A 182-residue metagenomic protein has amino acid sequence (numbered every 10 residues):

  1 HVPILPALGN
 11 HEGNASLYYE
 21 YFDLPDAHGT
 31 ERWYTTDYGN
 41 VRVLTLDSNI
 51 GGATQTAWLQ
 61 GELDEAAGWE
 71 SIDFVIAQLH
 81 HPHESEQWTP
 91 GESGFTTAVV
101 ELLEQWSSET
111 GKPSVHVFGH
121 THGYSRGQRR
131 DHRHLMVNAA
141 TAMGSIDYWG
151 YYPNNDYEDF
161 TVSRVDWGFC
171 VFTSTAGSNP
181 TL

Functional and structural regions predicted by a protein language model:
H1-W69, P90, G94-V115, G123-F172: Extended active-site neighborhood of metal-dependent phosphoesterases/phosphodiesterases
A66-W88: Short acidic, glycine-rich surface-loop motifs adjacent to enzyme active sites
A77-H83, H116-R126: Histidine-centered catalytic micro-motifs
H81, T175-S178: A recurrent domain-boundary module in secreted/ectodomain proteins
L135, G177-L182: Short, well-ordered strand-loop elements centered on a beta-strand within folded domains, enriched for acidic residues
